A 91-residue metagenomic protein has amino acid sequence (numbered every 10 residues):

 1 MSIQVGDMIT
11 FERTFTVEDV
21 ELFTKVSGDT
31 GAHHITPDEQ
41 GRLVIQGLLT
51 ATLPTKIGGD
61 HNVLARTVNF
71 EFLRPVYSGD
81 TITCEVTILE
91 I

Functional and structural regions predicted by a protein language model:
M1-L64: Hot-dog-fold acyl-thioester-processing enzymes
R66-I91: Hydrophobic beta-sheet segments that form the core/acyl-binding groove of ACP/CoA-dependent acyl-chain-processing
